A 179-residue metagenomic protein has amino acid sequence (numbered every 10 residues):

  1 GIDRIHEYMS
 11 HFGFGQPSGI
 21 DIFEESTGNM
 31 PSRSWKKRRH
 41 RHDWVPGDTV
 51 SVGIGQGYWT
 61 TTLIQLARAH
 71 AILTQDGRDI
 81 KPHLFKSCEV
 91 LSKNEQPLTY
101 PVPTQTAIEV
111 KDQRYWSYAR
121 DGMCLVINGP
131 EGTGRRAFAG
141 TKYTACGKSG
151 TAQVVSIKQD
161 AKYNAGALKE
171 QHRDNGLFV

Functional and structural regions predicted by a protein language model:
G1-V179: Beta-lactam-recognizing serine transpeptidase/beta-lactamase-like catalytic domain environment
